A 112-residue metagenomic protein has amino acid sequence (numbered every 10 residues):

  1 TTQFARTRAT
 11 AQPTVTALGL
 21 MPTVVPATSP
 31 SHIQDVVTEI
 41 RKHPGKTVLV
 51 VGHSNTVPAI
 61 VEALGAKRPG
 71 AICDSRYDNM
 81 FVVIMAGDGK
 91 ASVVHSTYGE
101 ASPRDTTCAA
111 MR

Functional and structural regions predicted by a protein language model:
T1-I72: Phosphate-coordination/substrate-recognition cap region in phosphate-metabolizing enzymes
T1-T23, G89-R112: Conserved histidine-centered catalytic loops in small-molecule metabolism enzymes
P26-T28, G52-H53, R76-M80, A110-R112: Short, surface-exposed, polar/charged, turn-prone segments marking secondary-structure boundaries
T38, F81-V82, P103, C108: Low-complexity, compositionally biased segments
P58-L64, M85-Y98: Ligand-binding grooves and catalytic loops that recognize ribose/phosphate and carbohydrate rings, and esterified lipid
P69-G89: Domain-level recognition of soluble alpha/beta enzyme cores, biased toward histidine phosphatases/phosphomutases
